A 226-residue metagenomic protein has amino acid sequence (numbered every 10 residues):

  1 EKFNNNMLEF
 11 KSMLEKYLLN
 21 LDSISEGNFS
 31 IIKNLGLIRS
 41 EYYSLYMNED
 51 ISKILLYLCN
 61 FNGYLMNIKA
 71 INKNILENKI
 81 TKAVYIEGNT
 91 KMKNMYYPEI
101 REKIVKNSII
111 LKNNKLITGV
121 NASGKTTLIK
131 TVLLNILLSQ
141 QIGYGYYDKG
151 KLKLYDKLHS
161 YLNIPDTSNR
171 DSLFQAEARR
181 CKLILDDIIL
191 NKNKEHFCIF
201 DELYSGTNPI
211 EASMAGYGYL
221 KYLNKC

Functional and structural regions predicted by a protein language model:
E1-N113: Alpha-helical bundle segments enriched in helix-capping/polar residues
I71-N74, N78-C226: ATPase nucleotide-binding head domains, primarily ABC-like/P-loop NTPase cores
